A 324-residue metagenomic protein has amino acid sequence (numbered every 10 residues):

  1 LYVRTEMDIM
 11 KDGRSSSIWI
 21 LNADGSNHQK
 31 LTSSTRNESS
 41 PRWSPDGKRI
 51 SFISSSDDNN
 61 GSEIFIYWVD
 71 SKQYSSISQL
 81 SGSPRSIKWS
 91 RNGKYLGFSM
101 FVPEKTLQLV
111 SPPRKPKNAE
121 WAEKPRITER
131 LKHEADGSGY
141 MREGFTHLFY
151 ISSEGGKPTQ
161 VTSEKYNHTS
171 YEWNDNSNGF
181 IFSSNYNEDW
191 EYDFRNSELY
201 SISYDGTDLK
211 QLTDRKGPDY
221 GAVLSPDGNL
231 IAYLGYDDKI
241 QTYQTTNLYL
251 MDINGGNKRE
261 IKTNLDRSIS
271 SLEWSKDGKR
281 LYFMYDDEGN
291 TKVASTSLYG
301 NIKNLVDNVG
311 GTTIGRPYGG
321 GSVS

Functional and structural regions predicted by a protein language model:
L1, T35-I53, Y74, S81-S99 (+9 more regions): Conserved beta-propeller blade repeats
L1-S55, E63, Y67: N-terminal cofactor/phosphate-binding cores enriched in small/glycine residues, especially glycine-rich loops such as
M10-S16, D57-S62, G139-F145, W190-S197 (+2 more regions): Short, solvent-exposed loop/turn segments at conserved positions within beta-propeller repeat blades
R14-S16, F101-F149, F194-E198: Predominantly five- to eight-bladed beta-propeller fold
I18-I20, I64-I66, L148-Y150, S197-S201 (+2 more regions): Hydrophobic beta-strand positions in blades of beta-propellers and related beta-sheet-rich domains
N22-S26, W68-K72, S152-G156, S203-T207 (+2 more regions): Short loop/turn segments that connect beta-strands within beta-propeller blades
T245-N254, K258, K292-S295: Polyanionic (Asp/Glu-rich) segments that form extended negatively charged tracts
